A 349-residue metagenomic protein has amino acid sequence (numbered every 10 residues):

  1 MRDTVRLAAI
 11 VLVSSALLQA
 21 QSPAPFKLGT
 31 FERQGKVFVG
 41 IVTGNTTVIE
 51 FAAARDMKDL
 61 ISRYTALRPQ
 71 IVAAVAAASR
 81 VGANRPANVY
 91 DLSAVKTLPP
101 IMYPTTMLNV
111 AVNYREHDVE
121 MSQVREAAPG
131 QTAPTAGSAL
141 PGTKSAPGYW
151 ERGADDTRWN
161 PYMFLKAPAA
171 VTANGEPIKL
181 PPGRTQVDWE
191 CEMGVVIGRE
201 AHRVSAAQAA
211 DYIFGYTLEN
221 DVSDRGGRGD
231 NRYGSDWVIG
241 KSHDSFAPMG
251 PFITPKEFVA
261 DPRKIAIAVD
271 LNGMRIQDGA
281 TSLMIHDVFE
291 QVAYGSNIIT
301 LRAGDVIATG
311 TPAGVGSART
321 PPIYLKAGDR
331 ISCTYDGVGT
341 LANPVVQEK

Functional and structural regions predicted by a protein language model:
M1-A9: Bacterial N-terminal signal peptides that target proteins for export
V11-A20: Hydrophobic h-region of N-terminal signal peptides that target proteins for export in Gram-negative bacteria
Q21-F31, A52, K58-R275, H286 (+3 more regions): Active-site microenvironments in enzyme catalytic cores
P100, Q186, T300, Y324-L325: Residue-level "contact hotspot" at macromolecular interaction interfaces
R275-R302: Glycine-rich active-site loops that engage anionic ligands at enzyme catalytic sites
V315-K326: Short glycine/threonine-rich loop-to-helix capping motif typified by GTGT followed within a few residues by an Asp-Pro
